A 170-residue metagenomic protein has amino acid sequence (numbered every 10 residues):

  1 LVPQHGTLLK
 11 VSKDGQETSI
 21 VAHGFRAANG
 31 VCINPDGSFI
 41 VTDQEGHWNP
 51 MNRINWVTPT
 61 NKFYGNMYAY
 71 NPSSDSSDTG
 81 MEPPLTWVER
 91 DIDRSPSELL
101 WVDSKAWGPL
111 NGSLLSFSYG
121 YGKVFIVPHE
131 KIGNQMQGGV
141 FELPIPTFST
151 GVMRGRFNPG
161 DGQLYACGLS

Functional and structural regions predicted by a protein language model:
L1-S170: Beta-propeller domains with acidic blade repeats across secreted/periplasmic ectodomains and cytosolic WD/CNH propellers
